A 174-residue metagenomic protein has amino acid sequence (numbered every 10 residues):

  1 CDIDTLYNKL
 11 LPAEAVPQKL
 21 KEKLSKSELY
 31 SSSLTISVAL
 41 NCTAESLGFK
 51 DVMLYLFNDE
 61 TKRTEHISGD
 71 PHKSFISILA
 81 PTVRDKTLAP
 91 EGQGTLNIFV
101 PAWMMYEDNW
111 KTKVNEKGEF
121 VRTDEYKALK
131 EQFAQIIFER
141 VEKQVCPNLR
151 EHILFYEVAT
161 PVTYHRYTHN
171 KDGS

Functional and structural regions predicted by a protein language model:
C1-E91: Mid-domain catalytic core of redox enzymes that form a hydrophobic substrate pocket/lid adjacent to a catalytic redox
L6-K9, P101, I136, R140-Q144: Generic, well-ordered alpha-helical scaffold segments in large soluble proteins
P12-E14, K113-N115, F155: Short Gly/aromatic-enriched secondary-structure transition segments
V38, I98, V141: Hydrophobic, well-ordered secondary-structure elements that form the walls of internal hydrophobic environments
D59, V83, W103, V158-T160: Residues that form or immediately flank small-molecule/cofactor binding pockets and catalytic motifs
S74, K86-I136: Glycine-rich, aromatic-lined ligand/substrate-binding cores of catalytic and carbohydrate-binding domains
S77-L79, F138-E139, K143-S174: A glycine-rich dinucleotide-binding beta-alpha-beta segment and adjacent secondary-structure elements that constitute
